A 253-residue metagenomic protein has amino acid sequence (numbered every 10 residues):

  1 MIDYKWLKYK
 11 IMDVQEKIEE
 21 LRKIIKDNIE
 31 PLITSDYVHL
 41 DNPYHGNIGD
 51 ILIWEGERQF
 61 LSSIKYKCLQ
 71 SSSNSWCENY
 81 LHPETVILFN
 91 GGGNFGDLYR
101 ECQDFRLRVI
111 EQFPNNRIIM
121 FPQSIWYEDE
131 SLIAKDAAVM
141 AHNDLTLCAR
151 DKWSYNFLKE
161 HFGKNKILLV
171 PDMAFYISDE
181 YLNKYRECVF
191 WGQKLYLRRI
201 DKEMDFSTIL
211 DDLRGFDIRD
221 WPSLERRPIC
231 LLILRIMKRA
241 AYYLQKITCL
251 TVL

Functional and structural regions predicted by a protein language model:
I2-L253: Active-site anion-handling motifs in enzyme catalytic cores
